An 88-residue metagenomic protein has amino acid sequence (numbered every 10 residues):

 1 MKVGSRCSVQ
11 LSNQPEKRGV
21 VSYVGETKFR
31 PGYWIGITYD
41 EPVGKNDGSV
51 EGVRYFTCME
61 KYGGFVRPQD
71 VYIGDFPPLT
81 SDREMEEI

Functional and structural regions predicted by a protein language model:
M1-I88: Ser/Thr/Pro-rich, acidic low-complexity intrinsically disordered regulatory segments
